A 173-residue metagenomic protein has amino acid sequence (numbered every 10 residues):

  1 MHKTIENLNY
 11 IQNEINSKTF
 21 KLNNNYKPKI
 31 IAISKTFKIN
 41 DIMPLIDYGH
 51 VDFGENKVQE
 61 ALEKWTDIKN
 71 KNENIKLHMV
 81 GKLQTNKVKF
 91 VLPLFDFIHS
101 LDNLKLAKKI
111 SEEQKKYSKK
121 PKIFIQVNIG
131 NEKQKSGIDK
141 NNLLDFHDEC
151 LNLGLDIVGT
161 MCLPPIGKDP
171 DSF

Functional and structural regions predicted by a protein language model:
M1-F173: Conserved alpha/beta-domain cores
